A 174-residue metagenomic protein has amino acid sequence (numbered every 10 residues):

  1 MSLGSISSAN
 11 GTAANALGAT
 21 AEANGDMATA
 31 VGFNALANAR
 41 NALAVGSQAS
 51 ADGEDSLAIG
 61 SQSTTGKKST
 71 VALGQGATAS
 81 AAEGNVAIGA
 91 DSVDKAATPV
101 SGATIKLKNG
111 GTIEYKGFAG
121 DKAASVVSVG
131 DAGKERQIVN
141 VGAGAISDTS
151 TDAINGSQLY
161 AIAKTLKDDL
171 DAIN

Functional and structural regions predicted by a protein language model:
M1-N174: Primarily extracellular Gram-negative trimeric autotransporter adhesin
